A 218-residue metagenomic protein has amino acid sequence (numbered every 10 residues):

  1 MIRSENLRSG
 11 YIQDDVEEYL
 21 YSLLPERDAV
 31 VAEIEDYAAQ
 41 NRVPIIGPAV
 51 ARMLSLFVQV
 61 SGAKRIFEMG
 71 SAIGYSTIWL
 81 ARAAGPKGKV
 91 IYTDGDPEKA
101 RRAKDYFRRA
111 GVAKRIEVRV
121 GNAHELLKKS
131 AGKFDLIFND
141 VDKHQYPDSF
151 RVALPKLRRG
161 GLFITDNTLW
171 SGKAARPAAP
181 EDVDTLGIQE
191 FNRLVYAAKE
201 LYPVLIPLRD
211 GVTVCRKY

Functional and structural regions predicted by a protein language model:
M1-D28: N-terminal auxiliary segments of SAM/dcSAM-dependent transferases
S4, Y21-S22, Q40-R42, A178-A179: Short, contiguous strand/loop micro-motifs
L24-E26, A39-M53, Q59: Conserved SAM-binding loop and adjacent beta-strand
V31-Y37, W170-S171: Short, basic/glycine-rich phosphate-binding loops at helix/coil junctions that contact nucleotide phosphates
P48-Y218: S-adenosylmethionine/decaboxylated-SAM
